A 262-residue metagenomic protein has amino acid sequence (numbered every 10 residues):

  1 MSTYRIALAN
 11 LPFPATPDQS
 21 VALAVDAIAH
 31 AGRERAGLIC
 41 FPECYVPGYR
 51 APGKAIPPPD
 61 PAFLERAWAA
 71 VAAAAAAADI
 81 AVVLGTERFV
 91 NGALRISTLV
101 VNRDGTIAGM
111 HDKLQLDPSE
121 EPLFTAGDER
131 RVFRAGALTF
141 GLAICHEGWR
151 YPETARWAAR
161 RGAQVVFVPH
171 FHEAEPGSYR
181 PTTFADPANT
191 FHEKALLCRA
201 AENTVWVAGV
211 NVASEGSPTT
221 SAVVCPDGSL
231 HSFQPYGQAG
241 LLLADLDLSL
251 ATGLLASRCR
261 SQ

Functional and structural regions predicted by a protein language model:
M1-A7: Extreme N-terminal starter segment of soluble prokaryotic enzymes
N10-A15: Short polar catalytic/cofactor-binding loops
A22-I39, E153-G162: Short amphipathic alpha-helices and their capping/turn segments at secondary-structure boundaries
Y45-A62, G92-L94: Metal-dependent catalytic neighborhoods of phosphoester/phosphodiester hydrolases
P47, L99, M110-D117, A222 (+1 more regions): Short beta->alpha transition motifs characteristic of CBS
F63-V83, W149-A239: CN hydrolase (nitrilase-like) catalytic-core segments centered on the catalytic cysteine and neighboring Lys/Glu
L84-T86, S97-V100, R131, V210 (+2 more regions): Short beta-strand scaffold segments in enzyme catalytic cores
F89-R180, F184-N189, K194, L250-Q262: Active-site catalytic loop in hydrolytic enzyme cores
